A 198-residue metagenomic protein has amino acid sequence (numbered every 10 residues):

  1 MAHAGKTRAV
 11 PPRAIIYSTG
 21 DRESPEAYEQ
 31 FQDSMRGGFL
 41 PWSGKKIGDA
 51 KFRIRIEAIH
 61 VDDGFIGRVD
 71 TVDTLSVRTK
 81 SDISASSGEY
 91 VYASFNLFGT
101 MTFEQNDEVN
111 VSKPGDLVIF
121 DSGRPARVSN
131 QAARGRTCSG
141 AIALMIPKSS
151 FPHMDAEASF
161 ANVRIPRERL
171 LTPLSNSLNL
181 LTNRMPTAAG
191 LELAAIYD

Functional and structural regions predicted by a protein language model:
A2-K51, T100-D198: Alpha-helical bundle regulatory/interaction domains
Y28, G48-F52, I59-D62, S86: Generic structural signal for well-ordered secondary structure
D33-M35, R53-S76: A short glycine-rich, His/Asp/Glu-containing loop-to-beta-strand
I56-E57, S81-S84, E108, A132: Short, flexible, glycine/charge-rich loop motifs used to bind or transfer phosphoryl groups or to couple energy/partner
E57, F65-G67, V91, C138-I142: Short beta-strand micro-motifs in enzyme catalytic cores
D62-G64, T71-S76, S81-F103, D116-L117: Glycine- and acidic-residue-biased ligand/ion/polar-headgroup-sensing regions
